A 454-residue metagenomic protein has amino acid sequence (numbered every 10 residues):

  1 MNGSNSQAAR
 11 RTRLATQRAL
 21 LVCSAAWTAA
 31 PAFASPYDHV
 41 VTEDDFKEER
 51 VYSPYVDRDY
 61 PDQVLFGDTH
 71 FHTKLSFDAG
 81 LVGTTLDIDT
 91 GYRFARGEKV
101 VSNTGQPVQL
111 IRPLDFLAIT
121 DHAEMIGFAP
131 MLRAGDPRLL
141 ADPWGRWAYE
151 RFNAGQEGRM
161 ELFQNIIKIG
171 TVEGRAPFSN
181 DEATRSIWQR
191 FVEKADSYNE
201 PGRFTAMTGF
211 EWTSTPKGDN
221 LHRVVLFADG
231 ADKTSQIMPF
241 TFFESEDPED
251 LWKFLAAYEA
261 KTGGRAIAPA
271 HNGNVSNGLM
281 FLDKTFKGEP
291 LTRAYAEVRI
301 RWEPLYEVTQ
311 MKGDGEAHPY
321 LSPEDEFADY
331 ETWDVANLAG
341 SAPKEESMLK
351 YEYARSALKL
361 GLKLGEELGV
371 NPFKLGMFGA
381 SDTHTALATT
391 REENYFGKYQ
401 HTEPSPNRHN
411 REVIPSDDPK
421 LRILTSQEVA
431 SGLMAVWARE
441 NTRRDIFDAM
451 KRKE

Functional and structural regions predicted by a protein language model:
N2-F33: Gram-negative bacterial Sec-dependent N-terminal signal peptides
S35-E454: Extended, charged catalytic domains and RNA/DNA-binding interfaces, predominantly in divalent-metal-using enzymes
